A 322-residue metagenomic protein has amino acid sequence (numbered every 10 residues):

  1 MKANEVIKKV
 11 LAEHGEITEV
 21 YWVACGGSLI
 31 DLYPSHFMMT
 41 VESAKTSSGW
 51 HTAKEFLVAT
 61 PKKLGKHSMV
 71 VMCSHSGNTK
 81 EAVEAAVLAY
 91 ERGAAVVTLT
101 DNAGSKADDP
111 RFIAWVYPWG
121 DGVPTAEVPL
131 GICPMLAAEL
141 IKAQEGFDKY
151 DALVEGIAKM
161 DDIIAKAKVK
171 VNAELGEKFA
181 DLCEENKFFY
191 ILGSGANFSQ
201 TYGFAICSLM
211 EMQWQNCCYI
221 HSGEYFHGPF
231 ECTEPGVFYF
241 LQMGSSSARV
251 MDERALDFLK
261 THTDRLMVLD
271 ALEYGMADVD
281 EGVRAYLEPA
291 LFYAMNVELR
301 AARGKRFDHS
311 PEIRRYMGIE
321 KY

Functional and structural regions predicted by a protein language model:
K2-E19, A138-I220, P311, R315-Y322: Active-site phosphate/pyrophosphate-binding segments
V6, E55-T60, K178, E224-P229: Short acidic active-site motifs
L11-A12, V58-G65, P229-E234: Short amphipathic alpha-helix with an adjacent loop that forms part of the alpha/beta core around
T18-D151, G156, Q242-M267: Glycine-rich phosphate-binding loops that contact phosphosugars or nucleotide phosphates
D101-A103, S222, A271-Y274: Short, ordered loop/turn segments at secondary-structure junctions
A103-W115, P229-E231, M276-A285: Glycine-rich, charge-decorated loop segments at or immediately adjacent to ligand/cofactor-binding or catalytic sites
S199-M267: Internal helical hairpin/lid segments
L272-R315: Structured C-terminal subdomain patch of bacterial secreted/periplasmic proteins
